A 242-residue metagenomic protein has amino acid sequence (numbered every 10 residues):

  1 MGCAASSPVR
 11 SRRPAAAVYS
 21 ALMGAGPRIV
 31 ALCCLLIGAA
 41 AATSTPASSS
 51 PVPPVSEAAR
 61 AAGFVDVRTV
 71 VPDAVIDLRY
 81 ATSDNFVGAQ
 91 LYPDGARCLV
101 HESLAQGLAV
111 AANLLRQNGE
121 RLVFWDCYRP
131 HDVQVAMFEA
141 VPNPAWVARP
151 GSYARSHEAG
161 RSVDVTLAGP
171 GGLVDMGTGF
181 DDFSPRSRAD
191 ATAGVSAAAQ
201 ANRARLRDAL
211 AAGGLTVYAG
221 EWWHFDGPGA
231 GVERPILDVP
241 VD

Functional and structural regions predicted by a protein language model:
M1-S7: Polybasic, low-complexity intrinsically disordered segments
G2, G24-G26, G38: Residue-identity detector for glycine
A4, C34-L35, L99: Secreted/luminal cysteine- and crosslink-motif detector
S11-V30: Bacterial N-terminal signal peptides that target proteins for export
V30-A39: Bacterial N-terminal signal peptides
T43-W125, E139-G220, D226-D242: Extracytoplasmic cell-surface/polysaccharide-interacting catalytic and binding patches
P130: Segments that shape or occlude catalytic/ligand-binding pockets
V133-Q134: Short, well-ordered surface patches within globular domains
